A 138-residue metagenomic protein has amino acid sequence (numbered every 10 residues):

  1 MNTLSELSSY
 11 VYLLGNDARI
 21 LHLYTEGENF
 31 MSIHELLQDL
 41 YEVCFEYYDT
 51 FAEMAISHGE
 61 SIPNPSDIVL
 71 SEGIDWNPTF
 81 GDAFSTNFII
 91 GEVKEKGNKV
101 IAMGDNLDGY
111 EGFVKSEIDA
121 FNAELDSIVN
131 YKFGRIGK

Functional and structural regions predicted by a protein language model:
M1-S8, E53-T86, I101-A102: Intrinsically disordered regulatory regions flanking bHLH/HLH domains in eukaryotic helix-loop-helix transcription
M1-Y12, M31, E35-Q38, F84-N87 (+2 more regions): Short, solvent-exposed segments of well-ordered alpha helices
L4, S8, G15-A18, H22 (+5 more regions): A structural signal for well-ordered alpha-helices, especially hydrophobic packing surfaces of coiled-coils
L14, E72-A123: Acidic/histidine-rich alpha-helical segments that form the ligand environment of transition-metal centers
L14-D39, E60, M103-V114: Helix-loop segments that flank and shape redox-cofactor active sites
T25, E35, I62-D75, G91-N98 (+1 more regions): Long, contiguous binding/interaction regions
M31-D67: Conserved alpha-helical segments that form or flank metal/cofactor-binding pockets of metalloenzymes
V43-F51, G73-I74, T79-A83, S127-G134: Short, charged low-complexity intrinsically disordered segments located at boundaries of structured domains
